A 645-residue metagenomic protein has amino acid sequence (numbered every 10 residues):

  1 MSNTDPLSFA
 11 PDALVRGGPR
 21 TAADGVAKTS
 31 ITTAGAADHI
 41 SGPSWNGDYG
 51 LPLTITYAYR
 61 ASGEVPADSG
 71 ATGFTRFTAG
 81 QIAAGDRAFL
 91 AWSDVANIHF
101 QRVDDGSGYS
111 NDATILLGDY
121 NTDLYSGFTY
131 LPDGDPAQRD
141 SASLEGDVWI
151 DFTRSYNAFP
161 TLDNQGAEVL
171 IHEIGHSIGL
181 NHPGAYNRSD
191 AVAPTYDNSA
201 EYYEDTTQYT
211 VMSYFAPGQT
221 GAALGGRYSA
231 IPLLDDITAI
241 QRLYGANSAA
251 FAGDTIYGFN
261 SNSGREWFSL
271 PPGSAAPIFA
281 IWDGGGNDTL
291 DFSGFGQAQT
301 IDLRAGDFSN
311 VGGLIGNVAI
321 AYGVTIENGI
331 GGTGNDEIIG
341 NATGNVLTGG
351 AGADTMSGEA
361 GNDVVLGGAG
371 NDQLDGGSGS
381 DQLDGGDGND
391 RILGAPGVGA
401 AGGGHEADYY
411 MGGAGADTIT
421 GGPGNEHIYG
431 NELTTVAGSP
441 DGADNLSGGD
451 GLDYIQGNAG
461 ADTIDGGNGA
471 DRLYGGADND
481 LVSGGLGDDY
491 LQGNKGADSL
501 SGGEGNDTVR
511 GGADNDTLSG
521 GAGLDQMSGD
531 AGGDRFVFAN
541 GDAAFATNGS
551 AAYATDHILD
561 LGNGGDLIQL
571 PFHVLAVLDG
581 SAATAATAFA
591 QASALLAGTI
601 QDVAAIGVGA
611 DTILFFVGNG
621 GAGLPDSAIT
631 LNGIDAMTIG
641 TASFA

Functional and structural regions predicted by a protein language model:
M1-F77, T129, Q138: Disordered inhibitory propeptide/activation segment of secreted metzincin zinc metalloprotease zymogens, centered on
Y59-S62, D135-L162, V211, T325: Active-site scaffold of zinc-dependent metalloenzymes
S62-E64, N121-D123, S155-Y156, L180-G184 (+8 more regions): Acidic glycine-/aspartate-rich tracts in secreted/extracellular proteins
D68-S107, R242, W282-G285, D291-G294: Zn2+-dependent metallopeptidase catalytic core
W92, E168-P183: Active-site recognition of the HExxH zinc-binding catalytic motif
S110, D119-G146, N198: Catalytic zinc-binding patch centered on the HExxH motif and its immediate surroundings that defines zinc-dependent
N157-Q165, R188-N198, Y203-E204, A216-I231 (+5 more regions): Acidic, glycine-rich calcium-binding repeat modules characteristic of RTX/beta-roll and related beta-solenoid repeat
G316-V318, G323, E327, A592-A645: Low-complexity acidic/polar repeat-biased segments
